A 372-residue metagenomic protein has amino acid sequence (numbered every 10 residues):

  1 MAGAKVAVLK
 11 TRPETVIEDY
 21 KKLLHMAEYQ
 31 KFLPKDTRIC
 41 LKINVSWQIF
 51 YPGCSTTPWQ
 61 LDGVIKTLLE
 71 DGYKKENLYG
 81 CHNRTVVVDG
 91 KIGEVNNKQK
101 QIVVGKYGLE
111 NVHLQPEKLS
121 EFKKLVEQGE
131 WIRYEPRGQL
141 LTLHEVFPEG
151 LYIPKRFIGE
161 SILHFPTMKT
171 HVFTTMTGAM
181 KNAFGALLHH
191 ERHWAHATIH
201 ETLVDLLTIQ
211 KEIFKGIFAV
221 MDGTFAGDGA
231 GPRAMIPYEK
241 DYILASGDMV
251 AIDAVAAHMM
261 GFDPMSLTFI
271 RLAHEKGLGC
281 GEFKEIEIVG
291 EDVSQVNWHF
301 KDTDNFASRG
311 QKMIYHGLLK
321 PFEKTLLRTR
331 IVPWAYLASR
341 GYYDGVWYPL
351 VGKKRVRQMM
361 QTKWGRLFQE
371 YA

Functional and structural regions predicted by a protein language model:
M1-A372: N-terminal and secondary-structure boundary signal
